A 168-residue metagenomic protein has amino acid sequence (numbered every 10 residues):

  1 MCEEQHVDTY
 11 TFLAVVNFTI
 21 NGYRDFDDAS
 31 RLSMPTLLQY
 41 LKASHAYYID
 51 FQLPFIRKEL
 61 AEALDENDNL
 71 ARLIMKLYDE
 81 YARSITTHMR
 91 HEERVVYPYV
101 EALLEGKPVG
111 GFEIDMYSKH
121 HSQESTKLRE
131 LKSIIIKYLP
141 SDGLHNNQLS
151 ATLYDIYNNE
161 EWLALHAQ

Functional and structural regions predicted by a protein language model:
M1-Q168: Small-residue-biased structural context
